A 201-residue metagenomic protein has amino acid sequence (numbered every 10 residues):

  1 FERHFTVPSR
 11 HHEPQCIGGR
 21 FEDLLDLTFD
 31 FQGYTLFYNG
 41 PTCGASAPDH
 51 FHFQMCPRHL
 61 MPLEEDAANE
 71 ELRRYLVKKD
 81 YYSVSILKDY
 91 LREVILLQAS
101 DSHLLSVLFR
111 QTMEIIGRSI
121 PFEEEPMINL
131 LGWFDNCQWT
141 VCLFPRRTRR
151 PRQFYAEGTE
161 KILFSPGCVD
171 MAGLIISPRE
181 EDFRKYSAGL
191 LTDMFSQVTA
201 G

Functional and structural regions predicted by a protein language model:
F1-G201: HIT superfamily nucleotide-processing domains
